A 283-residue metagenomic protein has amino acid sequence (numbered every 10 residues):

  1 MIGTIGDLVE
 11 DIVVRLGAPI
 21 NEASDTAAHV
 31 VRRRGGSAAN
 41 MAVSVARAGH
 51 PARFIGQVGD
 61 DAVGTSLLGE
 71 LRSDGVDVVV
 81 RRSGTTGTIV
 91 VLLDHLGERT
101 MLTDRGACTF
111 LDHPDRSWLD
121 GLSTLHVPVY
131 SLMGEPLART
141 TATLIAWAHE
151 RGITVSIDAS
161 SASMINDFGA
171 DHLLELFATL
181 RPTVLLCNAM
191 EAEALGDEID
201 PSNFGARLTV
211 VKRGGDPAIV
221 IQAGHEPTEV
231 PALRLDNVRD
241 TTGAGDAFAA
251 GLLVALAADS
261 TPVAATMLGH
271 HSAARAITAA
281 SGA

Functional and structural regions predicted by a protein language model:
M1-I55, A62-S66, V238: Glycine-rich phosphate/adenosyl-contacting loop at the front of the ribokinase-like
M1-L8, G69-R81, L93-T228: Ribokinase/PfkB-type carbohydrate-kinase core domain
I2-G3, T26, A146-E150, D197-A283: Conserved phosphate-binding/catalytic region of the ribokinase-like
V9-E10, V14, D60, S161 (+4 more regions): Short, glycine/acidic-enriched loop or turn micro-motifs at the edges of active sites
V45, N188, G245: Short, conserved phosphate/pyrophosphate- and ester-handling motifs at nucleotide-, phospho-/glycolipid
P51-V79, G84: A glycine-rich beta-to-alpha transition motif near the start of alpha/beta enzyme domains, typified by
